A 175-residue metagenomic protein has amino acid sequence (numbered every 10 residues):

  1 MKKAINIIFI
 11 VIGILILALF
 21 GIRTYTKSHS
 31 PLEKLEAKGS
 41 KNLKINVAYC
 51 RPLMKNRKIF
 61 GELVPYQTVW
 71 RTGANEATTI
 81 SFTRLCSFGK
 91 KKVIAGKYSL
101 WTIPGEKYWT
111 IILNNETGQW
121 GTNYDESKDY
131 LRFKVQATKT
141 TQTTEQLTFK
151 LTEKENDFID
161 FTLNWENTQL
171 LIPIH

Functional and structural regions predicted by a protein language model:
N6-G21: Hydrophobic membrane-insertion alpha-helices, especially the h-region of bacterial N-terminal signal peptides
L19-L35: Aromatic-capped interface at the extracytoplasmic side of an N-terminal signal-anchor transmembrane helix
G39-Y66: Short extracytoplasmic
S40-K41, F88-G89, W165: Structural motif
T72-G118: Mid-length scaffold segments of soluble, non-membrane domains
G118-F158: Surface-exposed, gly/pro-biased binding rims or lids
F158-E166: Short, exposed beta-strand-loop hairpins at the edges of beta-sheets in extracellular/periplasmic proteins
L171-H175: Edge beta-strands of extracellular beta-sandwich domains
